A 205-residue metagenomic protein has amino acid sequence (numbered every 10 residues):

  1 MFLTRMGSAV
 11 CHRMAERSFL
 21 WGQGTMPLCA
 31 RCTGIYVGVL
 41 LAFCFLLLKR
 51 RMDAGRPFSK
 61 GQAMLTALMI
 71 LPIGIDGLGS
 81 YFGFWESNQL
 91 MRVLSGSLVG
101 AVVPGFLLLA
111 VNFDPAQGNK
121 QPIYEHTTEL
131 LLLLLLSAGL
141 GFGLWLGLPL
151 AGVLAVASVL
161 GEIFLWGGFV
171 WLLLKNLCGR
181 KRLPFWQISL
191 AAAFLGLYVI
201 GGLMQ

Functional and structural regions predicted by a protein language model:
M1-S18, G24-T25, T33-A42, L46-Q205: Secretory/periplasmic and organellar redox-cofactor proteins
